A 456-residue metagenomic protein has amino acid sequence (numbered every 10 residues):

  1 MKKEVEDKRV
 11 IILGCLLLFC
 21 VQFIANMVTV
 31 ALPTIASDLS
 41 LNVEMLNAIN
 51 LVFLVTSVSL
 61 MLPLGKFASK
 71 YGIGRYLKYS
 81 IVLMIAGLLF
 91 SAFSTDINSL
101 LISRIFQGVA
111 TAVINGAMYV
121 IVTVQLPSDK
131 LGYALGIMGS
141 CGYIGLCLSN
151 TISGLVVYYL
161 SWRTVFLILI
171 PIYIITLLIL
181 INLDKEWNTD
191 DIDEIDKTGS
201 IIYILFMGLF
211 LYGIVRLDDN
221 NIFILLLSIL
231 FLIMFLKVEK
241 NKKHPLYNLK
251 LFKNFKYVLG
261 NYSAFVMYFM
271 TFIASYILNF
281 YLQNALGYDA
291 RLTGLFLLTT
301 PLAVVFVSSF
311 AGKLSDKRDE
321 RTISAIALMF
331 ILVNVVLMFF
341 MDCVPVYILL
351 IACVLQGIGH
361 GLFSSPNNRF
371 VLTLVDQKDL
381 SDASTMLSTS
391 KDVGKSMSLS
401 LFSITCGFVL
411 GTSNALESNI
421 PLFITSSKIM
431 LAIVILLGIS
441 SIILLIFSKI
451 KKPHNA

Functional and structural regions predicted by a protein language model:
R9-F23, V28-V30, A110, Y159-L160 (+5 more regions): 12-transmembrane solute porter fold
L18-Q22, N50-F53, S57, M84 (+9 more regions): Structural signature of transmembrane alpha-helices in multi-pass secondary transporters
T29, G116-Y119, I137, G142-G154 (+4 more regions): Glycine/proline-centered helix-kink
A31-S59, R291-L292: Extracellular/periplasmic helix-loop-helix junction of adjacent transmembrane segments in MFS-like secondary
V43-E44, S128-M138, A290, Q377-M386: Loop-to-transmembrane helix entry/capping segments in MFS-fold secondary transporters and related SLC/MFSD carriers
L51-G65, N115-Y119, L298-A311: Central cavity-lining transmembrane alpha-helices of secondary-active solute carriers, predominantly the Major
M61-K197: Helix-loop-helix hairpins in multi-pass membrane proteins, especially solute transporters
Y158-S263, F296: Hydrophobic transmembrane-helix bundles of small-molecule transporters
